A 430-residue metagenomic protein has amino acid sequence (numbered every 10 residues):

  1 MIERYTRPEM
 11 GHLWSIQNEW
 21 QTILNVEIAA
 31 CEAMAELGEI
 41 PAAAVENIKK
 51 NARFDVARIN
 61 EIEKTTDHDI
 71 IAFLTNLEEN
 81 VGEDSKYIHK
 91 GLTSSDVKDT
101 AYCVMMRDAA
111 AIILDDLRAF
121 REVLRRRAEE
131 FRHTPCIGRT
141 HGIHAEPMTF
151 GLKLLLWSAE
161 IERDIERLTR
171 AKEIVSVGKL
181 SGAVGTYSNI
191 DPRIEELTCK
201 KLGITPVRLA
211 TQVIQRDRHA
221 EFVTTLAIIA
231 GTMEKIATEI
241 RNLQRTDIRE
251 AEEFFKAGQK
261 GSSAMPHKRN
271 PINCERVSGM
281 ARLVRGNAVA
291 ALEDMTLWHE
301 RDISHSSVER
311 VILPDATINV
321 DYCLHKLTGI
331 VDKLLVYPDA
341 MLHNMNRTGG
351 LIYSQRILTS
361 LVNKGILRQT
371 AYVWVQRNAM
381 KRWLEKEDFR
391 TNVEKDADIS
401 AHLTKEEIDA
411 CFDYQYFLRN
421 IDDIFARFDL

Functional and structural regions predicted by a protein language model:
M1-N18, A42, A72, S263-L430: Catalytic-core signal marking the mid-to-C-terminal active-site face
M1-S181, Y187, D191-L197, P206 (+3 more regions): A helix-coil-helix interface module used to build multimeric assemblies and to scaffold catalytic/cofactor sites
E32, M105-L117, L226, A230-K235 (+2 more regions): Alpha-helical support elements that line or immediately flank enzyme active sites and cofactor-binding pockets
I40, V45, I248-R249, L367: Conserved hydrophobic residue
D99, M106, A110, L154 (+5 more regions): Amphipathic alpha-helical coiled-coil segments and their boundaries
L152, A220-I228, R356-K364: Short, well-ordered beta-strand elements within core beta-sheets of diverse protein domains
E195, C199-A288: Acidic, glycine-rich loop-and-beta core segments that form the ion-binding/anion-interacting portion of active sites
